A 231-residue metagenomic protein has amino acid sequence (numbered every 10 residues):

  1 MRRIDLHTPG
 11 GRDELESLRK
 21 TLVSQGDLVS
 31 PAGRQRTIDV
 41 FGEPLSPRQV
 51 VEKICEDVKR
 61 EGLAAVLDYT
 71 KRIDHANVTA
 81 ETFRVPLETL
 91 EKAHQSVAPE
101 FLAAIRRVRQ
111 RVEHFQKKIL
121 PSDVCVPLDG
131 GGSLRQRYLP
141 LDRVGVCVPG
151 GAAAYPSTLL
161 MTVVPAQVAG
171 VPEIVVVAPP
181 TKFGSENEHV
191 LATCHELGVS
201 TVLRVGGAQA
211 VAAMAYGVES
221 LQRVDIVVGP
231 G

Functional and structural regions predicted by a protein language model:
M1-P140: N-terminal Rossmann-like NAD(P)+-binding subdomain of aldehyde/semialdehyde dehydrogenases
A32-G33, V148, E196-L203: Short, basic, glycine/proline-bearing loop/turn elements
G62, P172, S200: Short acidic/polar active-site loop segments enriched in Thr and Asp
H114, E186-G198, M214-A215: N-terminal small/polar loop signature for handling phosphorylated ligands or for N-terminal nucleophile
V126-A192: Conserved small-residue-rich beta-alpha loop and adjacent elements that most often cradle the phosphate/pyrophosphate
Q136, F183, C194-L197, L203-G207: Structured catalytic cores of enzymes that bind and process phosphorylated ligands/cofactors
G198-G231: Conserved NAD(P)+-binding/catalytic subdomain of aldehyde/semialdehyde dehydrogenases
